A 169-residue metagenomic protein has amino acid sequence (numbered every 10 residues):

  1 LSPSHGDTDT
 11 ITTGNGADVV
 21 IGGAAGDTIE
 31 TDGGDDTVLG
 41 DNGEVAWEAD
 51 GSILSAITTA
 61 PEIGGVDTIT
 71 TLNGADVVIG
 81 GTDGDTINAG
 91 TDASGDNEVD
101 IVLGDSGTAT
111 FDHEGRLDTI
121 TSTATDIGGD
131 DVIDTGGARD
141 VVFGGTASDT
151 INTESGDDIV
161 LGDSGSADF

Functional and structural regions predicted by a protein language model:
L1-N15, V19, D32-N73, V77 (+2 more regions): Acidic/polar low-complexity surface segments
G26: Ligand-binding beta-strand-loop-alpha-helix segment within the catalytic cores of soluble metabolic enzymes
G84: Conserved tryptophan-centered aromatic signature that marks the ligand-binding surface of SH3 and related Trp-rich
